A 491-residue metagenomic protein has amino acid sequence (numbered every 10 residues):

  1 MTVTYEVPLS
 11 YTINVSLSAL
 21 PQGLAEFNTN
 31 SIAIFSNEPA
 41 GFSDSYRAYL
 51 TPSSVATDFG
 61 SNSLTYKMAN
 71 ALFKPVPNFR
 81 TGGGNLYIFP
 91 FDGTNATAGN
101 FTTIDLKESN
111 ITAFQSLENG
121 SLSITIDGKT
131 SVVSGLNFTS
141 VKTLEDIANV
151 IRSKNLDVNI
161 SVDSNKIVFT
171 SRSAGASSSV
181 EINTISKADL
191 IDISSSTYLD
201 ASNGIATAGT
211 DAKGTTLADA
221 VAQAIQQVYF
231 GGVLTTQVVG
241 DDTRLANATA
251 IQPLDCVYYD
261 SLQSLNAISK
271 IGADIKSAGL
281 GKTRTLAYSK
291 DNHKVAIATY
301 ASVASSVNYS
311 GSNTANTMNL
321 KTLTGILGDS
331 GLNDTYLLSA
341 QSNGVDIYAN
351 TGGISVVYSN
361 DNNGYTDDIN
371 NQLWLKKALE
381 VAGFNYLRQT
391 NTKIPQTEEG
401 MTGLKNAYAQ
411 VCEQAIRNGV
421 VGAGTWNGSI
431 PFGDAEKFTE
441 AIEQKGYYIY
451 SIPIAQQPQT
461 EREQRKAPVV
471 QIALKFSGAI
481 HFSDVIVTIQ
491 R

Functional and structural regions predicted by a protein language model:
M1-G60, L64, F79-R80, Y358-R491: Structured, hydrophobic secondary-structure cores that serve as assembly/anchoring elements
M1-S31, E38-G41, Y46-S121, I126-V132 (+3 more regions): Polar low-complexity, Ser/Thr/Gly/Ala/Asp/Asn-rich disordered segments used for subunit assembly and tip/surface
S63, Y198, T216, T324 (+3 more regions): Helix N-terminus capping/helix-initiation residues
S153, D163, A222-T392, L404 (+2 more regions): A glycine- and small-residue-enriched flexible loop/hinge signal that marks low-structured segments
D157-N159, D346, Q471: Short, surface-exposed charged micro-motifs
S178, I185-K187, A304-S305, W426 (+2 more regions): Generic alpha-helical propensity signal that fires on short helical segments and nearby coil/disordered stretches
